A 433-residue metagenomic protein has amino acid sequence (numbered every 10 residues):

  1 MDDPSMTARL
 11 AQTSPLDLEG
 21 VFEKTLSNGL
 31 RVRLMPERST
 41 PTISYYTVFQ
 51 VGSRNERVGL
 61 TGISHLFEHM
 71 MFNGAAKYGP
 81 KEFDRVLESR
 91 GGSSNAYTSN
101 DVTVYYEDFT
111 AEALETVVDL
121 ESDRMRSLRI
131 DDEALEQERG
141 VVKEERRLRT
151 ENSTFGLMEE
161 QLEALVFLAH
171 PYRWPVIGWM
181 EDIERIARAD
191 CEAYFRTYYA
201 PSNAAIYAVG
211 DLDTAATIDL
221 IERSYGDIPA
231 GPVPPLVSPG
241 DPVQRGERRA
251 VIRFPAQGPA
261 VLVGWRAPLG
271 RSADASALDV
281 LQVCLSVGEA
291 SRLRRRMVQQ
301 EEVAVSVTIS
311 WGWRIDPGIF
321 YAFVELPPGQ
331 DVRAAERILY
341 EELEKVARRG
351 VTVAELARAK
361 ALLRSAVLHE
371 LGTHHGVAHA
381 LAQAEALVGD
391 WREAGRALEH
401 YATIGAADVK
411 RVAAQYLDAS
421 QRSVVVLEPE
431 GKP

Functional and structural regions predicted by a protein language model:
M1-E23: Generic start-of-chain signal for non-secretory N-termini
D2-P4, T25, R33, E82-V233 (+4 more regions): Charge-rich, well-structured scaffold segments of protease-associated domains
P15-L18, S89, V243-R245: Short solvent-exposed loop/turn micro-motifs enriched in small/polar/acidic residues
P15-S44: Mature N-terminal segment immediately following signal peptide/propeptide cleavage in secreted/periplasmic
E37, R147, A164, V233-A290 (+1 more regions): His/Glu-based metal-binding/catalytic segments typifying zinc-dependent metallopeptidases
S39, S44-D108, W174-P175, V287-V303 (+1 more regions): M16/MPP (pitrilysin/insulinase) zinc-metallopeptidase core fold and M16-derived inactive scaffolds
S44-V48, A260-W265, A322, S423-V425: Active-site-flanking beta-strand signature of metal-NTP-handling nucleotidyl enzymes and homologous cyclase-like
V58, G62, Q137, A273-S276: A generic structural signal for residues located within well-ordered alpha-helices of large catalytic or ligand-binding
